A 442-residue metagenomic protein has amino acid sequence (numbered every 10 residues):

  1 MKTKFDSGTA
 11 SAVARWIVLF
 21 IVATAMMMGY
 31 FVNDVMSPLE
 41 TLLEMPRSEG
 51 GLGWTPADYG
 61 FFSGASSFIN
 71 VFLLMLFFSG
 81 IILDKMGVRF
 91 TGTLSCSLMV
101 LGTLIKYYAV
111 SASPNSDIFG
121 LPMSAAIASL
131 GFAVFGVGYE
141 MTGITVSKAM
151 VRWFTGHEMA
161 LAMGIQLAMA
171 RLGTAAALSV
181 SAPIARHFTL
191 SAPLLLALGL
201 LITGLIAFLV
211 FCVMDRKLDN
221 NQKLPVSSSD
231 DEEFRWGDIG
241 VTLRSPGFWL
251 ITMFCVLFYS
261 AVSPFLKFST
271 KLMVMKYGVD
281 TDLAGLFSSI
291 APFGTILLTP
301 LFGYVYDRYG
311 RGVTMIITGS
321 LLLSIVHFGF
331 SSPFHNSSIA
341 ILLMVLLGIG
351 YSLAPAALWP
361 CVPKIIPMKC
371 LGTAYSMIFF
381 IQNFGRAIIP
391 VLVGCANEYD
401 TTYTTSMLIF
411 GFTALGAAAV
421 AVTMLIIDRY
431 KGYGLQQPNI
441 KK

Functional and structural regions predicted by a protein language model:
K2-A12, D219-I251, K442: Juxtamembrane intracellular "pre-TM" segments in multi-pass secondary transporters
I17-S48, P56, F265-T270, I389: Extracytoplasmic
M36-P38, P246-T299, P355, W359 (+1 more regions): Extracytoplasmic gate region of multi-pass secondary transporters
L73-V88, L298-R311: Helix-to-loop junctions at the C-terminal end of transmembrane segments in multipass secondary transporters
S97-G120, L321-H335: C-terminal ends and interior cores of transmembrane alpha-helices in multi-pass membrane transporters/permeases
G131-M169: Cytoplasmic helix-loop-helix junction between adjacent transmembrane helices in 12-TM secondary transporters
A192-F211, S406-M424: Symmetry-related core transmembrane helices of the 12-TM Major Facilitator Superfamily/SLC fold
G312-C361: C-terminal transmembrane helical hairpin of 12-TM major facilitator-type secondary transporters
